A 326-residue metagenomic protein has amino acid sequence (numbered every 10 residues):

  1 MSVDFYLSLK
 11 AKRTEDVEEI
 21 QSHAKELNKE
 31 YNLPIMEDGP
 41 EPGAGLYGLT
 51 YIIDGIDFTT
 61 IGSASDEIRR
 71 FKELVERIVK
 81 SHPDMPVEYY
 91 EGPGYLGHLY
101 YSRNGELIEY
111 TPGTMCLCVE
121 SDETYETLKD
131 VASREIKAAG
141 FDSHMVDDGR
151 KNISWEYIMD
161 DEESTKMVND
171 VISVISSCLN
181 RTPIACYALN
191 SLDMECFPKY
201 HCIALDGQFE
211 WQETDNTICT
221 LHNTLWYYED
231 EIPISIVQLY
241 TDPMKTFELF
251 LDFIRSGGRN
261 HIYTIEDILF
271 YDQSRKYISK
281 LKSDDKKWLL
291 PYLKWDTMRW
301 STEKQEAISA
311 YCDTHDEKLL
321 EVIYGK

Functional and structural regions predicted by a protein language model:
M1-N28, G113-R134, A139-G140, G325: Short, extreme N-terminal segment that most often corresponds to the first beta-strand
E30-E37: Short, cationic low-complexity segments
P42-H144, D148-D272, I278, K282 (+1 more regions): Charged interaction segments
M194, Y292, W300-S301, A307: Acidic, low-complexity, intrinsically disordered interaction modules
S283, T297-W300, D313, E317: Charged, low-complexity interaction regions
K286, K304-Q305: Amphipathic alpha-helical scaffolding segments comprising HEAT/armadillo-like alpha-solenoid repeats
L289, L293-W295, A310-Y311, L319-I323: Alpha-helical solenoid repeat scaffolds
